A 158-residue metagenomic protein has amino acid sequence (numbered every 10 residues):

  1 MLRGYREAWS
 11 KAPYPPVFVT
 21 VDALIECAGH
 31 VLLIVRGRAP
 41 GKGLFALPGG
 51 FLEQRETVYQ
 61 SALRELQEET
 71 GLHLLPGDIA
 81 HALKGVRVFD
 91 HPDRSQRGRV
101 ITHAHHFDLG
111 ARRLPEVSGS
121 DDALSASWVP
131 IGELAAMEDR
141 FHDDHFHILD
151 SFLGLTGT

Functional and structural regions predicted by a protein language model:
M1-D22: Acidic, metal-coordinating catalytic segment for phosphate/diphosphate chemistry, firing primarily on the Nudix
L24, G37, G132: Anionic group-transfer/hydrolysis microenvironments
C27: A cytosolic small-molecule/anion-sensing beta-strand core signal
A39-F45: A conserved beta-turn-beta hairpin within the catalytic core of GNAT-like acetyltransferases that forms part
F51-S151, G157: Unchanged
